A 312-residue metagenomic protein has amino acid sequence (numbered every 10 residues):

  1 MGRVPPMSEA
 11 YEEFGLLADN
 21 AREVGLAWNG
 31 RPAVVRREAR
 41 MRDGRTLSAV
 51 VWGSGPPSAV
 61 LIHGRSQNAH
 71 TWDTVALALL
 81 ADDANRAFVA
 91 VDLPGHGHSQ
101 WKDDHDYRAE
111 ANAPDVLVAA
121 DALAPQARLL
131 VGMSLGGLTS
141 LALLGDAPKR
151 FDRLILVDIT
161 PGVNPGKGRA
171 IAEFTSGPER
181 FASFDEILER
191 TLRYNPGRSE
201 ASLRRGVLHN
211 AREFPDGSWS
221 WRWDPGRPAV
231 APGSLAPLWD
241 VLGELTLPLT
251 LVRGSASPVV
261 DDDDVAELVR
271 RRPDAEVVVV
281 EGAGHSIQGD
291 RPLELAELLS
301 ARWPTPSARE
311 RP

Functional and structural regions predicted by a protein language model:
M1-A59, D83-R86, A124-P125, W303-P312: Alpha/beta-hydrolase fold catalytic core
R42-R45, A87-V131, E297: Active-site loop/oxyanion-hole signature of alpha/beta-hydrolase fold enzymes
V50-H98: Conserved HGGG/HGGXW glycine-rich cap/lid loop of the alpha/beta-hydrolase fold
Q126-P165: Conserved hydrolase catalytic core segment
V157-D185: A catalytic-pocket lid/entrance helix-loop region that shapes and gates access to the active site across common
A182-A236: Conserved alpha/beta-hydrolase catalytic His-Asp/Glu region
F214-R271, E276-V279: Conserved serine/cysteine hydrolase catalytic core
A283-P292, A296: Catalytic histidine-centered segment of alpha/beta-hydrolase-like enzymes
